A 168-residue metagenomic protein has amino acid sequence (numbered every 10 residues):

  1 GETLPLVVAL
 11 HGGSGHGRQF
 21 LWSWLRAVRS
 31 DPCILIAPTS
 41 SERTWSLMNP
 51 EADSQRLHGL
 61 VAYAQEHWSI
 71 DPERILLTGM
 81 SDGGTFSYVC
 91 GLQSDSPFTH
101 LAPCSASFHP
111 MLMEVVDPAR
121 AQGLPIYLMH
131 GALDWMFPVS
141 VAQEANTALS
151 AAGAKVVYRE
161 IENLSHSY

Functional and structural regions predicted by a protein language model:
G1-L6, D82, C90, Q143-V157: A domain-start/cap signature at the N-terminus of enzymes
G1-S46, P110: Short substrate-entry loop that stabilizes the transition state in hydrolases
E2-L6, D31-I34, D71-R74, D95-H100 (+2 more regions): Loop/turn elements at helix/coil->beta-strand transitions in domains of secreted/extracellular proteins
E2-T3, W45-D82, P97: Gly/Ser-rich "nucleophile elbow"/oxyanion-hole loop immediately N-terminal to the catalytic nucleophile in hydrolases
H11-G15, S41, Q65-W68, M80 (+6 more regions): Cell-envelope and extracellular/periplasmic
R18, W22, S54, H58 (+2 more regions): Short, surface-exposed alpha-helical segments at coil->helix boundaries
E73-A121: Primarily recognizes the serine-hydrolase "nucleophile elbow" in alpha/beta-hydrolase and SGNH/GDSL folds
H100, S105-Y168: The feature captures the conserved acid-bearing segment of alpha/beta-hydrolase catalytic domains
